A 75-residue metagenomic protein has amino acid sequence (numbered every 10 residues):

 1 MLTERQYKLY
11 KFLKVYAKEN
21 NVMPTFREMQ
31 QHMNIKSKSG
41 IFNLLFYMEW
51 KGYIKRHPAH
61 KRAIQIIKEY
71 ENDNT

Functional and structural regions predicted by a protein language model:
T3-Q6, N20, T25, H57-T75: Short, cationic-aromatic polyanion-contact patches
K8-V15: Pre-recognition alpha-helix immediately N-terminal to the DNA-recognition helix within helix-turn-helix or winged-helix
Q30: The alpha-helix within a helix-turn-helix
G40-I41: Helix-turn-helix DNA-binding helix
L44: Residues within the DNA-recognition helix of helix-turn-helix
Y47-M48: Basic amphipathic alpha-helical segments that dock to polyanions
G52: Glycine-centered, phosphate/nucleic-acid-interacting loop/turn motifs that mediate DNA/RNA or nucleotide
